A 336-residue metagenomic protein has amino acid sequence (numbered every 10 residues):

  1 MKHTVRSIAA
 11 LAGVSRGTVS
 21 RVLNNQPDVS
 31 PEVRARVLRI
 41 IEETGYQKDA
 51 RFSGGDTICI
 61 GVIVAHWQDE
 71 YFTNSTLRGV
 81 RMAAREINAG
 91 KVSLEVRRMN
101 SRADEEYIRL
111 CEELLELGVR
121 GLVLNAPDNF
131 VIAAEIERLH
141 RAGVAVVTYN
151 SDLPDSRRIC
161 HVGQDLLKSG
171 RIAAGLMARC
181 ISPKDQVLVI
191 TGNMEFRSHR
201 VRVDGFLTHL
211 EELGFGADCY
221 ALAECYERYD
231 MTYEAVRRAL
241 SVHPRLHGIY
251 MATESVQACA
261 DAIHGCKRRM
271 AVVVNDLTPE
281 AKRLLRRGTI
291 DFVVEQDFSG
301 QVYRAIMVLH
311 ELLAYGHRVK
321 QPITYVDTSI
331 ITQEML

Functional and structural regions predicted by a protein language model:
M1-D56: N-terminal helix-turn-helix DNA-binding module of bacterial transcription factors
K48-R109: Amphipathic helical "hinge" segments at domain boundaries
G61, Q186-I190, H247: Conserved beta-strand elements of the Class I
A65-Y71, E95-E106, D128, V162-I172 (+5 more regions): Hinge/beta->alpha junction and helix N-cap segments in small-molecule ligand-binding domains
E86-G90, A142, L210-A217, V242-P244 (+1 more regions): Short helix-capping segments at alpha-helix termini
G121-R138, F206, E224-A281: Hydrophobic alpha-helical
N129-K168, T278-I290: Flexible loop/hinge segments that line or gate small-molecule binding clefts
L210, D297-L336: Hinge/cleft segment of the Venus flytrap/periplasmic-binding protein
